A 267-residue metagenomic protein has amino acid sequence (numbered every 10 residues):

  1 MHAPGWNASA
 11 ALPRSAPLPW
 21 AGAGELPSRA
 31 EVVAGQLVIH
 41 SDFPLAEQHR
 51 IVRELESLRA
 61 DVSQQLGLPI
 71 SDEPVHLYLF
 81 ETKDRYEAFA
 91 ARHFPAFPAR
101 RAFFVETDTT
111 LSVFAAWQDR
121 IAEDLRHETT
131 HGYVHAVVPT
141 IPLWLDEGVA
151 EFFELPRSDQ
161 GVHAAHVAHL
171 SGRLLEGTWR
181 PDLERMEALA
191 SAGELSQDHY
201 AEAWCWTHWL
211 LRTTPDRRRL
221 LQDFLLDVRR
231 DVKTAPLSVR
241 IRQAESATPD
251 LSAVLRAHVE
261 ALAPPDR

Functional and structural regions predicted by a protein language model:
M1-V32, A253-R267: N-terminal low-structure segments adjacent to metalloprotease catalytic domains across cellular compartments
G5, G22-G24, G35, G67 (+6 more regions): Residue-identity detector for glycine
L26-P142, D159, Q197, D231-Q243: Juxtacatalytic substrate-recognition/specificity segment
A90-A116, V137-R267: Acidic/His/Gly-enriched intrinsically disordered linker/tail segments that often contain short helix/coil "MoRF-like"
